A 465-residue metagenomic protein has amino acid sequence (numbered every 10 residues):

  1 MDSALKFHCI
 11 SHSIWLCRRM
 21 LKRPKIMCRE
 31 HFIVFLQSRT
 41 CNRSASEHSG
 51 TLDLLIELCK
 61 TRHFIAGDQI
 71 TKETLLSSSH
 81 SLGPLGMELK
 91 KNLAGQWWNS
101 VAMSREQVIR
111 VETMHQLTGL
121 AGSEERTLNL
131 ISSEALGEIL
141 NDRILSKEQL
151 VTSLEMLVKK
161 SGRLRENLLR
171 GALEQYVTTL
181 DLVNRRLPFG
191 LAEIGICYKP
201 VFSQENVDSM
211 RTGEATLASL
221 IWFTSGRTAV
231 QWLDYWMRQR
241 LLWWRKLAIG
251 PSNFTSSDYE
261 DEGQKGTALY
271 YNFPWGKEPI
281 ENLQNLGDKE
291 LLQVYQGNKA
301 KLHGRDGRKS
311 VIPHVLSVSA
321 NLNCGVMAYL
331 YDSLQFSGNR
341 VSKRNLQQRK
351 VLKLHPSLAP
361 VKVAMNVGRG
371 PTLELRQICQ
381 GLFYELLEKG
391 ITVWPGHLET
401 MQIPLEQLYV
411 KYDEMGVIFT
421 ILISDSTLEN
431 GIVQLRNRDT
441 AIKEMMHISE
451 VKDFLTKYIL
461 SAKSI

Functional and structural regions predicted by a protein language model:
D2-A4, H8, L21-K22, M27-R29 (+1 more regions): NTP/phosphate- and nucleic-acid-binding module
